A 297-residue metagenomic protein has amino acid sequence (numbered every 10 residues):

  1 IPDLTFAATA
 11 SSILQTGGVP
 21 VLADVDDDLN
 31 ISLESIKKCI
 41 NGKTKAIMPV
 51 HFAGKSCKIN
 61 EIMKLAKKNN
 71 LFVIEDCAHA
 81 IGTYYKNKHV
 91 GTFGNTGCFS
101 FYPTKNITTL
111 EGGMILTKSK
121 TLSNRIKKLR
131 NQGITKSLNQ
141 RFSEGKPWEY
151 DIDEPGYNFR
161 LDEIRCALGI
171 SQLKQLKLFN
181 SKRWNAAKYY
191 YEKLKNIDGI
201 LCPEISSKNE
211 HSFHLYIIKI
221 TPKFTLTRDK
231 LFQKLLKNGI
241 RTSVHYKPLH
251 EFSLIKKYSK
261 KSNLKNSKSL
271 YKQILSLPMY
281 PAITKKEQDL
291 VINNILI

Functional and structural regions predicted by a protein language model:
I1-A80, Y84: PLP-dependent aminotransferase-like
D3, G17, I47, H51 (+11 more regions): Generic structural signal for small/hydrophobic residues in well-ordered secondary structure, especially within
V21, F72-I74, C98, L201-P203 (+1 more regions): Structural detector of well-ordered beta-strand residues that form the stable sheet scaffold of enzyme domains
D24, A80, N87-G94, W148-D153 (+5 more regions): Active-site-adjacent capping/gating segments
I40, M63-F72, T109, M114-I134 (+1 more regions): Basic phosphate/pyrophosphate-binding loop/patch that engages nucleotide-derived ligands
M48-V50, S100-Y102, E204, H214-I220 (+2 more regions): Short beta-strand segments
A80-K86, F93-L215, H250-S253: Active-site region of PLP-dependent enzymes
K223-K230, T284-D289: Short, conserved charged micro-motifs
